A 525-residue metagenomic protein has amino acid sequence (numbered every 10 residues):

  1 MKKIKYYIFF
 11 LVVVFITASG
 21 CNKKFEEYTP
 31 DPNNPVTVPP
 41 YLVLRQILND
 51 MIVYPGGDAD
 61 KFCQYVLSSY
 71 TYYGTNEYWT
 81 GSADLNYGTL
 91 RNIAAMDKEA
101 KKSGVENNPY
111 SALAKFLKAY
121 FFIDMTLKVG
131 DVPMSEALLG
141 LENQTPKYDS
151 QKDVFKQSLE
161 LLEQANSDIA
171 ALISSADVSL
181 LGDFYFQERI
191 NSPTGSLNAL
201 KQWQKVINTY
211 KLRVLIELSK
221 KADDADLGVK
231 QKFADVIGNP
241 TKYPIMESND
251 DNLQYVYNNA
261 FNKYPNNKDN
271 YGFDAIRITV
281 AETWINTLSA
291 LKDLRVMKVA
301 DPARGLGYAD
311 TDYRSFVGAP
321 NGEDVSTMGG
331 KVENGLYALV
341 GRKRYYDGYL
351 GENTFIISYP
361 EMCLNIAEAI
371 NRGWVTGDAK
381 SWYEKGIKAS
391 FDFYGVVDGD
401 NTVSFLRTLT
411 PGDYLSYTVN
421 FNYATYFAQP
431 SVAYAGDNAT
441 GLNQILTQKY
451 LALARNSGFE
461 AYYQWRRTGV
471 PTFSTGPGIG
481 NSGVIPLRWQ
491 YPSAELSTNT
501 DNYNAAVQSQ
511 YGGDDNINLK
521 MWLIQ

Functional and structural regions predicted by a protein language model:
M1-P30: Bacterial Sec-dependent N-terminal signal peptides
C21-Y72, E77-Y78, D84-Y87, A95 (+3 more regions): Membrane-proximal, proline-rich intrinsically disordered regions
K24-E26, R344, N422-F427: Short acidic (Asp/Glu) and glycine-rich catalytic loops that position anionic groups and cofactors
D60, Q64-L117, F121-G399, A435-T440 (+1 more regions): Structured, solvent-exposed acidic/aromatic patches
F391-Q525: C-terminal functional modules
